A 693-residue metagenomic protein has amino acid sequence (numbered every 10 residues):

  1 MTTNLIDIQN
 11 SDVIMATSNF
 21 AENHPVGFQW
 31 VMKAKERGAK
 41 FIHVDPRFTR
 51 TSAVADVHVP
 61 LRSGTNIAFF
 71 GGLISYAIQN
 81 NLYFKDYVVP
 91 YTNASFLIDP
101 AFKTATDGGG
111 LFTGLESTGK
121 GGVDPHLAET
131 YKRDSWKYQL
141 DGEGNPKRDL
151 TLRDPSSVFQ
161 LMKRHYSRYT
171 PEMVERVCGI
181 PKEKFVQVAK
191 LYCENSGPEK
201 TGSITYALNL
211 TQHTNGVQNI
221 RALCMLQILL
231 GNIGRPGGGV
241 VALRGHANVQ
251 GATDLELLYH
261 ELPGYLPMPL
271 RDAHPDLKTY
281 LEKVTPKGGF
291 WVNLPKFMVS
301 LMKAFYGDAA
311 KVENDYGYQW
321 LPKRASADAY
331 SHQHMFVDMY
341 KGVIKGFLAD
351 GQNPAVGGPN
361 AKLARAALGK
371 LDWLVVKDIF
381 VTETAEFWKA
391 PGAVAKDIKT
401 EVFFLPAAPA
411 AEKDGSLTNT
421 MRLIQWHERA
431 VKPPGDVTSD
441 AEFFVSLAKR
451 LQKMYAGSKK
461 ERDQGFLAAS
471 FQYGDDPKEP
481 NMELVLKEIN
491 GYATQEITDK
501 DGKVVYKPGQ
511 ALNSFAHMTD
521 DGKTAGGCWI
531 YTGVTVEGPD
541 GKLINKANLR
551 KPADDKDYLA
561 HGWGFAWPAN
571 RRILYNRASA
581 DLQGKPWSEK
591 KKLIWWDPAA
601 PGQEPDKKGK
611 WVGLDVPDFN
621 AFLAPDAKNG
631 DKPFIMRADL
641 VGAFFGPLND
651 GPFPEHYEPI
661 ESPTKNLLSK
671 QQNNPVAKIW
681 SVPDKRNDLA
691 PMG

Functional and structural regions predicted by a protein language model:
M1-K33, R37-A39, H43, A68 (+7 more regions): Extended redox/cofactor-interaction regions of prokaryotic respiratory oxidoreductases
R47-P198, T285-P286, F444, R450: Long, well-ordered, tryptophan-enriched scaffold segments
A53-L61, A385, P406, I424-P434: Short beta-alpha connecting loops at secondary-structure transitions that line or flank enzyme active sites
S75-Y83, E194, I228-R235, K370-W373 (+3 more regions): Short, well-ordered loop/turn and helix-capping segments at boundaries between secondary-structure elements and domains
F84-V88, E199-S203, G234-V241, G457-Q464: Flexible, glycine/charged-enriched surface loops at secondary-structure junctions
P90-A94, L191-Y192, A207-N209, G239-Q250 (+1 more regions): A glycine-rich phosphate-binding loop feature that marks nucleotide/adenosyl-phosphate handling sites
M173-I180, Y206-T214, L243-A247, Q352-V356: Conserved short loop/turn motifs at secondary-structure junctions
G415, R422-K523, T535: Long, C-terminal catalytic modules of enzymes
